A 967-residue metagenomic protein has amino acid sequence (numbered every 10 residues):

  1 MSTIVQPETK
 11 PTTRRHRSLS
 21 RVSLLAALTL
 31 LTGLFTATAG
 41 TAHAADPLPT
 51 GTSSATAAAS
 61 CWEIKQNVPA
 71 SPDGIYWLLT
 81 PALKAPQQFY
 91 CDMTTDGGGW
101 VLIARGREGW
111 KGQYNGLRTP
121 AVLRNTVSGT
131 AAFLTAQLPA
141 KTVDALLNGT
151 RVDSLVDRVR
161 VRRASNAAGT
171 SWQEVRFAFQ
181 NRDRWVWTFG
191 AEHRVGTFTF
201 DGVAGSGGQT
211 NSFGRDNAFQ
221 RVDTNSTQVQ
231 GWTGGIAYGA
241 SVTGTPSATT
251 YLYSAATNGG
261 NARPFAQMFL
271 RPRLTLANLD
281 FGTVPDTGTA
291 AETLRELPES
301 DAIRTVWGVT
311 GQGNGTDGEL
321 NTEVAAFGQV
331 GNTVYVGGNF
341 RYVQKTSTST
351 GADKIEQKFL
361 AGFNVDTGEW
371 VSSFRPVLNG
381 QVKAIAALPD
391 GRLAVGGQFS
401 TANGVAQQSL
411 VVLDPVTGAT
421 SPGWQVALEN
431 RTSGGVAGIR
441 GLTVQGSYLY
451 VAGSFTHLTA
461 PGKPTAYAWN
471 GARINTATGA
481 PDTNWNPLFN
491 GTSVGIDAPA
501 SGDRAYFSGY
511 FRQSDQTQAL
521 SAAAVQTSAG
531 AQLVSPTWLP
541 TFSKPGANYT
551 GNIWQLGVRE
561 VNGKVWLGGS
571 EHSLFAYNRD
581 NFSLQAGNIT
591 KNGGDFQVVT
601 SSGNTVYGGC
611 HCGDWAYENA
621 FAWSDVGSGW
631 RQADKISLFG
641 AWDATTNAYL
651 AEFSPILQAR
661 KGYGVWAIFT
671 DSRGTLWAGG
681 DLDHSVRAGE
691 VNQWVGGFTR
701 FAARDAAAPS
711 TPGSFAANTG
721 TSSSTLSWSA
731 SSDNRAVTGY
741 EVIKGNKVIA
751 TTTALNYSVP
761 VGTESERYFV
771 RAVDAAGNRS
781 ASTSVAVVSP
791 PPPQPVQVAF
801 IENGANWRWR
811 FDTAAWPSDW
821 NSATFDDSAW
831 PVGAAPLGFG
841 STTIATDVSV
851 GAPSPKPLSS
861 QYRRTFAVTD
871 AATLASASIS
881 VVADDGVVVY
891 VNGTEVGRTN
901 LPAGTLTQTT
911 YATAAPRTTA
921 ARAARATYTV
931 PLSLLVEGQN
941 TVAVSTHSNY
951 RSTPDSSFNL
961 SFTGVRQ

Functional and structural regions predicted by a protein language model:
S2-A45: Secretory targeting and sorting signals
S2-V5, R21, H43-A290: Mature extracellular or lumenal effector domains of secreted proteins and single-pass membrane receptors/adhesion
Q88, S765-F769, S876-S878, Q939-A943: Short, conserved beta-strand segments of beta-strand-rich sandwich/propeller modules, principally
L276-T752, N756-S784: Extracytoplasmic surface signature
A730-R735, D774, D870, A883-D885 (+1 more regions): Extracellular acidic, Ser/Thr/Pro-rich low-complexity tracts
W807, W830, L858, F866 (+2 more regions): Aromatic-lined ligand-binding clefts that engage carbohydrates, nucleic acids, or primary amines
A823, D827-T865: Surface-exposed, low-complexity/disordered Ser/Thr/Gly/Pro/Asn-rich loops and linkers
P902, A912-Q967: An acidic-aromatic loop/edge-strand motif
